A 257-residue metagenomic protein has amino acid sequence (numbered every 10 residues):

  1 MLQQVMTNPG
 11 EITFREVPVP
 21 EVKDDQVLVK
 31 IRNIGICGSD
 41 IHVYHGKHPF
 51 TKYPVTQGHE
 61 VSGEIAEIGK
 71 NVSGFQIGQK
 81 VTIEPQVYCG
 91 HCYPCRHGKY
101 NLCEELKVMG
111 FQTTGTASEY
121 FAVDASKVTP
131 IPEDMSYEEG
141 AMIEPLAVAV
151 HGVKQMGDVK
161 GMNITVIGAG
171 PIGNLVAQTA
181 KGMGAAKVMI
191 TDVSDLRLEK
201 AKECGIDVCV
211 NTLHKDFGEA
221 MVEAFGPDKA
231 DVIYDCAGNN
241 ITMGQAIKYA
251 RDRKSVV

Functional and structural regions predicted by a protein language model:
L2, Q26-L28, N163: Residues that mark the start of a beta-strand
T7, P18-V19, K52-G58, M109-T113: Short Gly/Pro-enriched turn/cap motifs at secondary-structure boundaries
P20-I34, H48-Y93, P132-D134: Glycine-rich beta-strand-centered segment in the early N-terminal region that forms part of a ligand/cofactor-binding
S39-I41: Cytochrome P450 core scaffold surrounding the K-helix E-X-X-R motif and the conserved "meander" helix-loop region
V81, I164-V166, I233: Conserved hydrophobic beta-strands of the Rossmann-like cofactor-binding core in SDR/related NAD(P)H-dependent
C89-I167: NAD(P)H dinucleotide-binding glycine-rich loop of Rossmann-like/cofactor-binding domains, especially the beta1-alpha1
M135-H214: Mid-domain Rossmann-like dinucleotide-binding core that forms the NAD(H)/NADP(H) cofactor-binding site
M156-K160, E199-V257: Glycine-rich cofactor phosphate-binding loops and adjacent beta1-alpha1 units of small-molecule cofactor enzyme domains
